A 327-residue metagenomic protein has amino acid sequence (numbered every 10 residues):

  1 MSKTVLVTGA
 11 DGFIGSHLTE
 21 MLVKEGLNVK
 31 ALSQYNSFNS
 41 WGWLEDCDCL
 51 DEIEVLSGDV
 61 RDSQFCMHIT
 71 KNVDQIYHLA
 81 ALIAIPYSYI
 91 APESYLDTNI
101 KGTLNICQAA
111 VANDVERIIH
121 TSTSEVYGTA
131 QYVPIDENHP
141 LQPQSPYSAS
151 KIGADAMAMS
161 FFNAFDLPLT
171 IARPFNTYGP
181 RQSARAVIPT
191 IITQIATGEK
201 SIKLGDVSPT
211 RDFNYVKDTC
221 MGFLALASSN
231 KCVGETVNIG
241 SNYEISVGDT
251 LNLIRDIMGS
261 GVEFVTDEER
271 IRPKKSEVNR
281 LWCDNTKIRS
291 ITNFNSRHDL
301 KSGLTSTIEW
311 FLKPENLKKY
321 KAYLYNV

Functional and structural regions predicted by a protein language model:
M1-T177, V247, S306-F311, N316 (+1 more regions): N-terminal Rossmann-like NAD(P)+-binding domain of SDR-like oxidoreductases, especially those catalyzing
E20-K24, A31-L32, G58, A196-V327: C-terminal substrate-binding subdomain of Rossmann-fold SDR/epimerase-dehydratase oxidoreductases
L44, S88, I191, L204-V207: Generic structural signal for conserved hydrophobic packing positions in ordered secondary structure
F65, Q75, S94, K101 (+4 more regions): Residue-level recognition of oxygen-bearing side chains
V133, A184-Q194: A glycine/serine/threonine-rich, flexible loop-to-helix segment that serves as the NAD(P) cofactor-binding "lid"
G179, S183, D212-Y215: Active-site helix-initiating loop/hinge in glycosyltransferases
